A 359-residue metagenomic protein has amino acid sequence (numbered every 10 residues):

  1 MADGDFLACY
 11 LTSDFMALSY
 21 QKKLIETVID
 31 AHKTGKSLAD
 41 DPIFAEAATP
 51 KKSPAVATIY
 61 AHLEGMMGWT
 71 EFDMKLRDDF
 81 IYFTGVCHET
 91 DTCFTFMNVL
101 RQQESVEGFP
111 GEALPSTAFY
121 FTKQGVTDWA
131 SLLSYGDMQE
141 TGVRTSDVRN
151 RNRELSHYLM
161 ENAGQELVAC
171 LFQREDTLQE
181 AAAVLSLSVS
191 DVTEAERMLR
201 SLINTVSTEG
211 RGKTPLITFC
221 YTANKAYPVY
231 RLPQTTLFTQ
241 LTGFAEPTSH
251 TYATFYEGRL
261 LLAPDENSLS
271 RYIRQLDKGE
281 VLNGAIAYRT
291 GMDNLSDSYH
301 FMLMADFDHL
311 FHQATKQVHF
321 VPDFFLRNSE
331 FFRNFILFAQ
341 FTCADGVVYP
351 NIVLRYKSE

Functional and structural regions predicted by a protein language model:
M1-E46, Q165-Y288: Single conserved position on a long alpha-helix in the C-terminal lobe of the eukaryotic protein kinase
A2-G4, Y10-D14, S19-T34, A39-T141 (+3 more regions): Leucine-rich, highly hydrophobic segment in Treponema pallidum outer-membrane-associated proteins
T12, R151-Y158: Extended non-catalytic scaffolding segments
D41, T141-R153, A285: Well-ordered, non-membrane alpha-helical segments in soluble/globular domains
K52, V148, L178, T254 (+3 more regions): Active-site-proximal structural scaffolding
L155-E161, C220-Y221: Short, conserved catalytic or adaptor-binding loops enriched in Gly and charged residues
